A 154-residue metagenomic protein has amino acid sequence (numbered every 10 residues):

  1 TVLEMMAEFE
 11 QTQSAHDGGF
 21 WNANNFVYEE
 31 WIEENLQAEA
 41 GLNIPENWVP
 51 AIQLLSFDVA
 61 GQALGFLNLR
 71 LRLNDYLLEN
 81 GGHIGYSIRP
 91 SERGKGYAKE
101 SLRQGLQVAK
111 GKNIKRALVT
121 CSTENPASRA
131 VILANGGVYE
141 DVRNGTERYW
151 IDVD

Functional and structural regions predicted by a protein language model:
T1-H83, V108, N144-D154: GNAT-family acyltransferases
L78, K95, P126: Loop/helix-junction capping segments adjacent to catalytic residues or to phosphate/diphosphate-binding pockets
G85-I88, G94-G111, R129-A134: Conserved acetyl-CoA-binding loop-helix of GNAT-fold acetyltransferases
A109-T120: Conserved GNAT acetyl-CoA-binding A-motif
V119-R129: Conserved beta-strand-loop-alpha-helix junction that forms the acyl-donor binding cleft
T120, L133-I151: Conserved catalytic-core motifs of GNAT/GCN5-like acyltransferases
